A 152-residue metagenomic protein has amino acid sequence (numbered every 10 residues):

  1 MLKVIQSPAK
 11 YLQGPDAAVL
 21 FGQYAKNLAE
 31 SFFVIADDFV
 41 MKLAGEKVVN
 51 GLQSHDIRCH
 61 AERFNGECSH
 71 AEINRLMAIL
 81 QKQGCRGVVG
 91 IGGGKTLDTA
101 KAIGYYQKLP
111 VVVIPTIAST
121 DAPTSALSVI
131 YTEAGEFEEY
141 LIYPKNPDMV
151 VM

Functional and structural regions predicted by a protein language model:
M1-G87: ATP/NTP phosphate-donor binding region
A9, Y106-M152: A glycine/threonine-rich phosphate-anchoring loop and its flanking beta-alpha core in nucleotide/phosphate-binding
A18, M41-G45, K95-A102, T120-T124: Short glycine/serine/threonine-rich phosphate/pyrophosphate-binding segments that cradle anionic phosphate groups
M41, R63-C68, I91-G93, T120 (+1 more regions): Short C-terminal domain-edge/linker segments immediately following a structured domain
K47-N50, L76, I103-Y106, A126-V129: Short, glycine/charged-enriched secondary-structure capping and boundary segments
L80-A118: A short, small-residue-rich loop immediately preceding and capping a beta-strand
